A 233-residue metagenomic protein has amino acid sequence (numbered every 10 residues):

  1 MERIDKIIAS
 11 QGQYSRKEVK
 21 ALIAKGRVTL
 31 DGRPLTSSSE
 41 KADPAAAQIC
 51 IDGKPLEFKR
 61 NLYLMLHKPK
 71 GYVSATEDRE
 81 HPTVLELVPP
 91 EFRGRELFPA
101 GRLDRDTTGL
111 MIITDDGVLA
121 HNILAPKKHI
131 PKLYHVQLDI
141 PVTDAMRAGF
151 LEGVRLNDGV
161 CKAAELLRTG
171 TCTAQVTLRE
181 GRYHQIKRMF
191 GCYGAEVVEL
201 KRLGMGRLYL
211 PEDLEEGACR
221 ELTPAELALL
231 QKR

Functional and structural regions predicted by a protein language model:
M1-R233: Basic, flexible Lys/Arg- and Gly-enriched helix-loop patches that mediate nucleic-acid binding at interfaces with rRNA
